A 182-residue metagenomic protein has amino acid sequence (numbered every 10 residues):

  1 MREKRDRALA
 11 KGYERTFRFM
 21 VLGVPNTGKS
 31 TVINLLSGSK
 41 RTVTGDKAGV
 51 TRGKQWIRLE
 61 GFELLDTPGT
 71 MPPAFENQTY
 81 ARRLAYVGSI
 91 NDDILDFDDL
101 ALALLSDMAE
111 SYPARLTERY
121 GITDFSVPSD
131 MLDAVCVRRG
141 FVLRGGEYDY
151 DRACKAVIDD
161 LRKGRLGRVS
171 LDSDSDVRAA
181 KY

Functional and structural regions predicted by a protein language model:
M1-V24, R41-V50: P-loop NTPase nucleotide-binding/switch module
L9-A10, V32, G53-Q55: Short, flexible, glycine/charge-rich loop motifs used to bind or transfer phosphoryl groups or to couple energy/partner
L9-Y13, G23-G28, L36, D92 (+1 more regions): Short, well-structured alpha-helical patches and their helix-loop capping segments that border functional surfaces
F19-G38, T42, T67: Glycine-rich phosphate-binding P-loop
G45-Y182: Helix-rich effector regions associated with P-loop NTPase G domains
